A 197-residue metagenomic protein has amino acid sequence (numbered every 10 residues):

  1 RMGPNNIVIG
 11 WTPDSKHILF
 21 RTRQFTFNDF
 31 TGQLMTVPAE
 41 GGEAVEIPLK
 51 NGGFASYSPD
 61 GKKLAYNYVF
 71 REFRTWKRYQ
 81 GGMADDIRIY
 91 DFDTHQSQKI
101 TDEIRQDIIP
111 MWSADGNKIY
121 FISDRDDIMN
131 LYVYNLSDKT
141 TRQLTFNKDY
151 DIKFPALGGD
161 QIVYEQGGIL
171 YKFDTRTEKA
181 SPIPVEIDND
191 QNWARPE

Functional and structural regions predicted by a protein language model:
R1-V8, T12-M35, A39, E43-F54 (+7 more regions): A flexible loop/linker signature enriched in serine peptidases of the S9 family
A180-S181: Conserved beta-strand-loop-alpha-helix hinge in the C-terminal portion of ABC ATPase nucleotide-binding domains
